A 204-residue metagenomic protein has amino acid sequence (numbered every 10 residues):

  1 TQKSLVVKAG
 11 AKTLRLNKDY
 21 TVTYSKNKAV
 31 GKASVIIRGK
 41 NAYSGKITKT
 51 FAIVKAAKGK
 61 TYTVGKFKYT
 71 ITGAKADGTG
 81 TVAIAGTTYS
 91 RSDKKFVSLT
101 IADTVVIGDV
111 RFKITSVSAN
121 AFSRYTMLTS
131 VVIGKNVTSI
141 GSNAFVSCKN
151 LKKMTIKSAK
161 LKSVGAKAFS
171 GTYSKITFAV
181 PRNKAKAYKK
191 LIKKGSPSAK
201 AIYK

Functional and structural regions predicted by a protein language model:
T1-K12, K55-K58: Solvent-exposed, low-complexity, repeat-rich "mucin-like" stalks and linkers
K12-K49: Serine/threonine-rich, repeat-prone extracellular segments and beta-strand-based repeat modules of secreted/surface
T13-L14, Y43-K46, D77, G86-T100 (+1 more regions): Short, surface-exposed beta-strand/loop "edge" segments at domain boundaries and coil↔beta transitions
K46-I71, G195-K204: Intrinsically disordered, low-complexity repeat and linker tracts
F51, G73, S92-S116, T126-S139 (+3 more regions): Structural signature of tandem-repeat unit edges
A57-S92: Short beta-strand/loop segment at the start of cytosolic alpha/beta domains
S118-N120, G141-A144, A166-A168: Consensus positions within tandem repeat domains that build extended binding/scaffold surfaces
K167-G171, K190-K194: A structural signal for leucine-rich repeat
